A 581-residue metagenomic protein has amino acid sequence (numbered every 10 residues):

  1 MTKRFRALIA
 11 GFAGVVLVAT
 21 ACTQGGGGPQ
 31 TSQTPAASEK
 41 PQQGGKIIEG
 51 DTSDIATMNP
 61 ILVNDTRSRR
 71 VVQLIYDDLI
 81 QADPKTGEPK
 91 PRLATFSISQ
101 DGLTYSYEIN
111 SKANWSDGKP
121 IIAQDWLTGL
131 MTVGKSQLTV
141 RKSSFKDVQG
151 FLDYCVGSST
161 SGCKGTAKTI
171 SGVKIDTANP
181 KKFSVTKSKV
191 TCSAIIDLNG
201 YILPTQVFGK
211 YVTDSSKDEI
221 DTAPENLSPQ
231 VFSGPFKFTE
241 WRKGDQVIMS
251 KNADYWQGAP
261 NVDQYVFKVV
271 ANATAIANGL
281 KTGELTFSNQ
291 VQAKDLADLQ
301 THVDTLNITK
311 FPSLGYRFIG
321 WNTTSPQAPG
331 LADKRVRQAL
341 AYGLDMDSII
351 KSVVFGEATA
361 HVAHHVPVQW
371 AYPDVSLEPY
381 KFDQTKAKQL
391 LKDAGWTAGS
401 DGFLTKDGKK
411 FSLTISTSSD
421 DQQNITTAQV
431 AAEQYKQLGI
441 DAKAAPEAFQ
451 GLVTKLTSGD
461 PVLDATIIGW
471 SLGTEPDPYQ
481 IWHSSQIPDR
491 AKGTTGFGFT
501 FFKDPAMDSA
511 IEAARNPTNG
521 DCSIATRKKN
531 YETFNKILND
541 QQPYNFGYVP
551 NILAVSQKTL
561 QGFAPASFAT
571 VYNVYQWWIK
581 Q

Functional and structural regions predicted by a protein language model:
L17, R242, G343-D374, T385-K386 (+2 more regions): Detector for C-terminal structural segments
C22-S32: Bacterial lipoprotein signal-peptidase II cleavage site
G50-D101, V231-F232: N-terminal lobe/hinge region of extracytoplasmic solute-binding protein
T95-F145, S184, I276-G279, G330-L331: Aromatic- and charge-enriched surface segment that lines or borders ligand/interaction sites
I122-M131, P180-S188, G234-P235, V262-Q264 (+6 more regions): Alpha-helical secondary-structure segments
T132, D221-L227, I248-D298, D420 (+2 more regions): Ligand-site clamp/hinge motif
S143-T213: Surface-exposed binding/hinge segments that line and control ligand-binding clefts or catalytic entry sites
K189-T191, I196-A259, Q264, Q384 (+1 more regions): Gly/Pro-rich hinge or "lid" segments in bacterial periplasmic/extracellular proteins
